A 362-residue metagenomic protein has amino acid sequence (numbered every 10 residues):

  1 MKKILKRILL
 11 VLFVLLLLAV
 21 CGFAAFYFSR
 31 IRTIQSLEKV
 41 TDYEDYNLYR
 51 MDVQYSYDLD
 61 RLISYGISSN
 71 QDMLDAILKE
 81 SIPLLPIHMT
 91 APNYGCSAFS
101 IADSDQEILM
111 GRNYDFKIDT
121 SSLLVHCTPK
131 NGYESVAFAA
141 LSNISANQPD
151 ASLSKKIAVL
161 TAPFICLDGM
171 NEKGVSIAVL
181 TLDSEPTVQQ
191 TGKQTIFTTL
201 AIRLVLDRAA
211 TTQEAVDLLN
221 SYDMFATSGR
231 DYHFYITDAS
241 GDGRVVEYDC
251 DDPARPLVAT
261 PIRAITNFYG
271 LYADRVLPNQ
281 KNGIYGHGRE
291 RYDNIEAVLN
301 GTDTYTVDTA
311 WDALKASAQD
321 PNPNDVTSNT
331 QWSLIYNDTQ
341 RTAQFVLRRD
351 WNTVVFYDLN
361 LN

Functional and structural regions predicted by a protein language model:
M1-K3: N-terminal secretory signal peptides that target proteins for export/translocation
L5-R208, T304-N362: N-terminal mature-domain region immediately after signal-peptide cleavage in secreted/organellar precursors
S121-S122, V188-T191, R244-D249, L257-V258 (+2 more regions): A short secondary-structure junction signal
I202-A209, E214-M224: Short N-terminal edge-element motif at the start of the domain
Q213, N282, R291: Function-determining sites in protein domains
G229-V276: Extended amphipathic alpha-helical segments with heptad-repeat/coiled-coil character used for oligomerization, fusion
A273, Q280, H287-G288: Mature, function-bearing regions of proteins
Y285-L299, D303-D308: Long, charge-rich alpha-helical interaction segments
